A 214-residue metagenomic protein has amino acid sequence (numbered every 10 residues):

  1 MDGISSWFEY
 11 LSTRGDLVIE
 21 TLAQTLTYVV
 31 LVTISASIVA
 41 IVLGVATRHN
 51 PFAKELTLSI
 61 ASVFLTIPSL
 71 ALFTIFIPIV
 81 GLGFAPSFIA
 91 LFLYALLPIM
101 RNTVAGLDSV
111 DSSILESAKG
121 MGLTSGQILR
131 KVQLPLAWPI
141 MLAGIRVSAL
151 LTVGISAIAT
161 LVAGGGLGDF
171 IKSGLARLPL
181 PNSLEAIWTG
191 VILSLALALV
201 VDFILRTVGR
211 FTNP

Functional and structural regions predicted by a protein language model:
M1-E9, F203-P214: Transmembrane alpha-helical segments of polytopic membrane transport and secretion proteins
L17-A46: Transmembrane alpha-helix signature in integral membrane proteins
L17-Y28, I77-P98, A186-G190: Loop-to-helix entry region at the N-terminal start of transmembrane alpha-helices in multi-pass membrane transporters
V30, L93, S125-I158: Transmembrane alpha-helices
I38-L43, P86-L115, I145-V153, A157 (+1 more regions): Membrane-embedded alpha-helices of multi-pass transport/permease systems
L43-F76, L91, I99-A105, S109: Cytoplasmic-entry segments and transmembrane alpha-helices of multi-pass inner-membrane transporters
N102, G106-M141: Short cytoplasmic-facing helical segments at TM-TM junctions of multi-pass membrane proteins
L167-G209: Hydrophobic alpha-helical transmembrane segments of polytopic membrane proteins
